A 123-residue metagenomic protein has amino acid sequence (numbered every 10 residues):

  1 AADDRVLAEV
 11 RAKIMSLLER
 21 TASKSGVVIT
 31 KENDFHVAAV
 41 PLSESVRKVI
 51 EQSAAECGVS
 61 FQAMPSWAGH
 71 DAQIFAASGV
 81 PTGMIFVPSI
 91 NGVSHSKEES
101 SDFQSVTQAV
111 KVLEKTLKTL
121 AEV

Functional and structural regions predicted by a protein language model:
A1-A39, S45-V49: A beta-strand-loop signature enriched in Asp, Gly, Thr, and Trp that corresponds to the sialidase/neuraminidase Asp-box
D3-D4, D34-H36, A55-G58, E99-S100 (+1 more regions): A short, structure-level motif marking secondary-structure boundaries and short turns
V6, R11-L17, V87-V123: His/Asp/Glu-rich mid-to-C-terminal helical/loop segments that flank catalytic regions of hydrolases
K13-S25, V49-C57, I74, V112-L120: Generic non-transmembrane alpha-helical segments
V28, E32, H36-P88: Active-site-adjacent substrate-binding region of metalloamidase/peptidase-like peptide-processing proteins
